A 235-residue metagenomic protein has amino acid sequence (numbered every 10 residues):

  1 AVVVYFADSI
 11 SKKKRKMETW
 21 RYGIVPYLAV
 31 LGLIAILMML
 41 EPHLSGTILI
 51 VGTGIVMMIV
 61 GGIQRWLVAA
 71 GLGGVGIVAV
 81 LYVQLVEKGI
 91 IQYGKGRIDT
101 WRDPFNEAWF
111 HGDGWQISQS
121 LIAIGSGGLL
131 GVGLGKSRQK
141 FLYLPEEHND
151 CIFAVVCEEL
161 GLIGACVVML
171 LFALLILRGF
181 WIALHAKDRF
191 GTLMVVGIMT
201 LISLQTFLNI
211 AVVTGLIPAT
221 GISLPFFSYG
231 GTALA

Functional and structural regions predicted by a protein language model:
A1, E41-P42, G128-G133, I222-L234: Glycine/serine-rich anion-binding loops at beta->alpha junctions that coordinate negatively charged ligand groups
A1-Q116, A154-V212: Hydrophobic alpha-helical transmembrane segments of multi-pass inner membrane proteins, especially in bacterial systems
L37-M38, S126, L216, S223: Residue-level marker of motif borders
H43-I48, V132-S137, E147-N149, C166 (+2 more regions): Transmembrane helix boundary and interhelical junction motifs in multipass membrane proteins
Q92, A123, L216: Conserved catalytic core of Hanks-type protein kinase domains
I124, G128-I163: Long extracytoplasmic/lumenal interhelical loops at the membrane interface of multi-pass membrane proteins
G197-A235: Membrane helix-loop boundary segments at the extracytoplasmic
